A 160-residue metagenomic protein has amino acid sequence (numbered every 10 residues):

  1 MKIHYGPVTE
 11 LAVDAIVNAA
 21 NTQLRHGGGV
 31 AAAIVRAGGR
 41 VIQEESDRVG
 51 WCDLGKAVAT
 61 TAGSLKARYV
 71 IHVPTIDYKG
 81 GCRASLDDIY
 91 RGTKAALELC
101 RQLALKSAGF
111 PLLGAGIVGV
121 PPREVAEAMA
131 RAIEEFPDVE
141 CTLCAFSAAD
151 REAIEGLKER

Functional and structural regions predicted by a protein language model:
M1-L86, Y90-L103: Glycine-/small-residue-enriched capping loops at alpha/beta junctions
D77-R160: Phosphate/ribose-phosphate-bearing ligand recognition and processing surfaces, centered on ADP-ribose/NAD(+/P+) systems
